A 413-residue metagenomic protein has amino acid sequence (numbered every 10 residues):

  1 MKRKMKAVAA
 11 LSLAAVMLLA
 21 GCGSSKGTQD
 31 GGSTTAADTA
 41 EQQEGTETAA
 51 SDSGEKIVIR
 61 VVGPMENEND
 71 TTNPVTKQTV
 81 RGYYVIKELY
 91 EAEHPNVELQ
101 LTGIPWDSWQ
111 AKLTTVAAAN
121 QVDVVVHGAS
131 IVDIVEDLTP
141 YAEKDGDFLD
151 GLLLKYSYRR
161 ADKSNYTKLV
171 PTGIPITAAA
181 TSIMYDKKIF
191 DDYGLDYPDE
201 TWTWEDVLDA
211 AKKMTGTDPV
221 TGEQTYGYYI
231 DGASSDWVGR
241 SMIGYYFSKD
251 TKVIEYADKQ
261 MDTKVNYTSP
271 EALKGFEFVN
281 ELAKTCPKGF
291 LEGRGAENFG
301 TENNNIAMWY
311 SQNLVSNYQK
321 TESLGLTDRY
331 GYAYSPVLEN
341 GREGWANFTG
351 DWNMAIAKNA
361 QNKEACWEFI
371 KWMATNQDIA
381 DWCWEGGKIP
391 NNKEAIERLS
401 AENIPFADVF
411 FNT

Functional and structural regions predicted by a protein language model:
A7-A10, C22-V132, G146, Y197 (+5 more regions): Conserved N-terminal structural module of periplasmic/extracytoplasmic solute-binding proteins
S51, H127-A180, G331-S335: Hinge/lid segment of periplasmic solute-binding proteins
I57, G63, A92, E98 (+5 more regions): Extracytoplasmic/periplasmic substrate-recognition and gating elements
Q110-Q121, F190, L208-K213, G295-W309: Short helices/loops that flank or line small-molecule/ion binding pockets
Y166-I176, T181, D206-K264, N304-M308: Extracytoplasmic/periplasmic solute-binding protein
A211, Y256-L291, Y334-L338: Glycine-centered hinge/linker elements that transmit conformational signals in sensory and ligand-binding systems
A333-Y334, W384-T413: Long, aromatic- and glycine/proline-rich binding clefts that accommodate carbohydrate-like moieties
